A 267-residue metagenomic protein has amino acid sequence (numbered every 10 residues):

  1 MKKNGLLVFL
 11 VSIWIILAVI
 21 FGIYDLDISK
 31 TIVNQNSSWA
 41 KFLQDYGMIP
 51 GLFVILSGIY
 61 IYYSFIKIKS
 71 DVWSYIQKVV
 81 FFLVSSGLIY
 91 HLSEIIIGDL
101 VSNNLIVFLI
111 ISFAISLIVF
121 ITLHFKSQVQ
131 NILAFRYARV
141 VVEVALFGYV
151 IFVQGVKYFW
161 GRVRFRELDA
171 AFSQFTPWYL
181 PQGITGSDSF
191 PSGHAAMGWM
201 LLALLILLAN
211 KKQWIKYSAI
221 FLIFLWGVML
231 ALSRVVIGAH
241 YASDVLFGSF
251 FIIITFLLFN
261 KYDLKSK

Functional and structural regions predicted by a protein language model:
K2-F113, F159-W160, R164-F175, P181: N-terminal transmembrane-helix/juxtamembrane module of multi-pass inner/ER membrane proteins
K2-I15, W178-K267: Membrane-embedded catalytic cores of phosphoryl/pyrophosphoryl-handling enzymes
S12, F81, S85, E143-G148 (+4 more regions): Hydrophobic faces of alpha-helical transmembrane segments in multi-pass integral membrane proteins
I15, L26-D27, S127-Q213, I220: Membrane-interface loops
D25, I59, I89-S93, I151 (+3 more regions): Alpha-helical membrane-inserting segments
M48-Y63, I110-H124, M200-A203, S249-K265: Hydrophobic cores of alpha-helical transmembrane segments in multi-pass inner/ER membrane proteins, independent
V72-Y90, R136-G148, I223-L225: Transmembrane alpha-helical segments of multi-pass membrane proteins
I95-N103, V156, R234-A242: Membrane-interface helix caps and helix-loop-helix hairpins in membrane proteins
